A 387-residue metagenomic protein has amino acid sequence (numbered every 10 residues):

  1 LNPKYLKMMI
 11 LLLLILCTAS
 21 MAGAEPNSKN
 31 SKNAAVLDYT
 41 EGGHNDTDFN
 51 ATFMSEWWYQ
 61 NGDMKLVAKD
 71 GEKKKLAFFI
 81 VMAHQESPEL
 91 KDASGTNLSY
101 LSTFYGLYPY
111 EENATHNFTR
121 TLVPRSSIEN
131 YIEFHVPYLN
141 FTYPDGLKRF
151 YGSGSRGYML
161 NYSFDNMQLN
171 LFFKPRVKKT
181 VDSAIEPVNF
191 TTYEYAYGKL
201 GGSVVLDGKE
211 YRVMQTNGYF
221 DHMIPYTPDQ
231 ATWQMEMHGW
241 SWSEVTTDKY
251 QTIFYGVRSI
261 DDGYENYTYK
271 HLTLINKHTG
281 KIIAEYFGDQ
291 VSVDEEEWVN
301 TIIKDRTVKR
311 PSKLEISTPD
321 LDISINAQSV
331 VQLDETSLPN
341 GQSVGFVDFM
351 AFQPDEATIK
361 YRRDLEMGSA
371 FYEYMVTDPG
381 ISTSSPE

Functional and structural regions predicted by a protein language model:
L1-E25: Secretory targeting signatures
E25-E387: Structured soluble/peripheral alpha/beta segments that form catalytic or ligand/cofactor-binding pockets
